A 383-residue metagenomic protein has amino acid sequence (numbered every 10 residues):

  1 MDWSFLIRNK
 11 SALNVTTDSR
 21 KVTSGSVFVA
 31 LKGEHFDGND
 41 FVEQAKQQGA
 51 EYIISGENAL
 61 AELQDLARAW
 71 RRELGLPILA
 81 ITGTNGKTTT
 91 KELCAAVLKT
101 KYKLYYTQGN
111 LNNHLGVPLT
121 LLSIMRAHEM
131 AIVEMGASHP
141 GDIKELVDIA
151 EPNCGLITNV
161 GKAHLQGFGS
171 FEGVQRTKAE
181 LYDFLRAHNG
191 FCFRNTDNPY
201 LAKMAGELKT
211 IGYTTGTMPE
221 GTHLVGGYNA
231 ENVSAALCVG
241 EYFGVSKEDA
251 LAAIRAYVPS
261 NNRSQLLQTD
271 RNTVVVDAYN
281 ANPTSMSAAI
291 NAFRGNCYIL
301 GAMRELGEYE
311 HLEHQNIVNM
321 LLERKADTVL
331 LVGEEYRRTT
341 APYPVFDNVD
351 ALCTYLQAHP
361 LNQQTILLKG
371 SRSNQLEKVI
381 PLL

Functional and structural regions predicted by a protein language model:
M1-T82, T89-K101, L115, L122 (+3 more regions): Short, basic phosphate-binding NTP loop
W3, G25, Q44-K46, E51 (+5 more regions): Acidic, Mg2+-coordinating active-site environments of NTP-dependent enzymes
S4, A59-T196, Y200-L208, G240 (+2 more regions): Phosphate-binding loop of NTP-binding sites
S19-A30, L115, L119-A131, I290-G307: Mobile, glycine- and charge-enriched loop segments and immediately flanking short secondary-structure elements within
G33-F36, S260, A278-Y343, S371: Active-site beta-alpha connecting loops in nucleotide-dependent enzymes
E134, N229, T273-N282: Active-site-proximal beta-strand elements of phosphoester/diester hydrolases
N261-R263, S373, K378: ATP-dependent carboxylate/acyl-activation modules
